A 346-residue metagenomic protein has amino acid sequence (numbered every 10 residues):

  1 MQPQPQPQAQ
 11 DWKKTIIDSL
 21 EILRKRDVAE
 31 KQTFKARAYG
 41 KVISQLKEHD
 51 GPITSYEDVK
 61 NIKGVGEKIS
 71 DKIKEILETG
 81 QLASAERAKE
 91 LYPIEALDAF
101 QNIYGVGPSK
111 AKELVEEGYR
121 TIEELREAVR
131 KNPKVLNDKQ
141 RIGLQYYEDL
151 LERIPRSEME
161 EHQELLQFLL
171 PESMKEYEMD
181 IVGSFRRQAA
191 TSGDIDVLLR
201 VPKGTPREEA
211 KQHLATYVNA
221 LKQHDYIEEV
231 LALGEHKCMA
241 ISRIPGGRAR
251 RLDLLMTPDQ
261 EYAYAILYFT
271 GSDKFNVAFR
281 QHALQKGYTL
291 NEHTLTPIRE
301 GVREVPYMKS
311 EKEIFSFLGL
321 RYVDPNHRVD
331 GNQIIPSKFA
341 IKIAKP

Functional and structural regions predicted by a protein language model:
M1-A9: Intrinsically disordered, low-complexity serine/threonine-rich repeat tracts
Q2-P3, T33-I195, L199-H236, A263-Y264 (+3 more regions): Accessory alpha-helical DNA-binding modules that contact the DNA backbone or grooves
Q8-E48: Double-stranded DNA-binding cores of transcription factors and transposases
K13, I241-I244: Accessory DNA-binding and partner-docking regions appended to nucleic-acid-acting proteins, especially the terminal
E172, K345-P346: C-terminal accessory/binding modules appended to enzymatic or scaffolding proteins
V197-L199, A240, L254: Preference for bulky hydrophobic residues occupying beta-strand positions in well-ordered beta-sheet regions
V201-K203, I244-G246, P258: Non-catalytic surface loops within mature trypsin-like serine protease
R248, D253-K345: Catalytic cores of NTP-dependent nucleotidyl/adenyl transfer enzymes across multiple folds
